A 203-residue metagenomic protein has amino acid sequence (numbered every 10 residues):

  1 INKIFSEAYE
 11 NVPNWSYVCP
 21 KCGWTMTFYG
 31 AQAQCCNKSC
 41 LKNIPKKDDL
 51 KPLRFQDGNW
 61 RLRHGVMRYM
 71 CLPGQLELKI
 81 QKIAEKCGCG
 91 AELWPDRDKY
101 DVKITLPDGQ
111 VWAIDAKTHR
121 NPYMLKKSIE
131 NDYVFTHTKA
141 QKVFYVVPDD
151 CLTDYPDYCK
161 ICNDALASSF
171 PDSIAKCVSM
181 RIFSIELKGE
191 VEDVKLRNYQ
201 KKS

Functional and structural regions predicted by a protein language model:
I1-P52: Nuclease-adjacent, charged terminal/linker segments that flank catalytic cores
K3-I4, K160-S203: Non-catalytic C-terminal interaction segments of nucleic acid-processing enzymes
F5, I80-G88, C162, L166: Hydrophobic, Leu/Ile/Phe/Ala-enriched alpha-helical segments that form helix-helix packing faces
V12, D48-D96: Acidic-basic catalytic patches of nuclease active cores, encompassing PD-(D/E)XK and other metal-cofactor nuclease
G23-M26, L106, T118-R120: Short, flexible loop/turn elements at secondary-structure junctions
A91-Y100, R120, M124-N131, D172-E186: A short, well-structured beta->alpha microelement
K103-A113, P122: Active-site beta-strand-loop-beta-strand hairpin of nuclease catalytic cores that positions key catalytic residues
A116-F170: Catalytic cores of nucleic-acid endonucleases
